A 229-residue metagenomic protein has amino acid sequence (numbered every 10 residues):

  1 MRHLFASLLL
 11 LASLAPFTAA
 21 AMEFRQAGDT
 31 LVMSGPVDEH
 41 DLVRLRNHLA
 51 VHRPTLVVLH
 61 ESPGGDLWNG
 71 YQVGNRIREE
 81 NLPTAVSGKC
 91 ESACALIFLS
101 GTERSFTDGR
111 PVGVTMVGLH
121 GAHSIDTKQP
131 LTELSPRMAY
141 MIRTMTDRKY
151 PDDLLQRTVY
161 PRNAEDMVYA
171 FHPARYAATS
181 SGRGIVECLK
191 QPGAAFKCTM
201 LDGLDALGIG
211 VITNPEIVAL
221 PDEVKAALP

Functional and structural regions predicted by a protein language model:
M1-L4: Positively charged n-region of N-terminal signal peptides that target proteins for export
A6-P16: Bacterial N-terminal signal peptides
F17-E23: Boundary at the C-terminal end of the N-terminal hydrophobic targeting segment
F24-T115, L119-H123: Cleft-lining beta-strand/loop regions that shape enzyme active-site pockets
I125-L228: Charged, glycine-interspersed solvent-exposed loop segments at helix/strand-loop junctions that cap or gate access
